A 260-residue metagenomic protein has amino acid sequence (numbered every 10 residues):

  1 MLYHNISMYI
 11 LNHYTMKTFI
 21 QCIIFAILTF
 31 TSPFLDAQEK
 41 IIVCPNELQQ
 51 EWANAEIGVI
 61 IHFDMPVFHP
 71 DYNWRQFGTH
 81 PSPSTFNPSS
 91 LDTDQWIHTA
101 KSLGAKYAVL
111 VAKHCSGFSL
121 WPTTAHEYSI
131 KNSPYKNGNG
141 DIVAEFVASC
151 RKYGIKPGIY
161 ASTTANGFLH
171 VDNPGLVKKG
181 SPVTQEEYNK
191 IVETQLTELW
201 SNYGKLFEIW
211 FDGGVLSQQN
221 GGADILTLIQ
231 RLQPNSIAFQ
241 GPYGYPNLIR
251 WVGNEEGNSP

Functional and structural regions predicted by a protein language model:
M1-E39: Bacterial Sec-dependent N-terminal signal peptides
A37-P260: Mature catalytic domains of secreted/periplasmic carbohydrate-active enzymes
